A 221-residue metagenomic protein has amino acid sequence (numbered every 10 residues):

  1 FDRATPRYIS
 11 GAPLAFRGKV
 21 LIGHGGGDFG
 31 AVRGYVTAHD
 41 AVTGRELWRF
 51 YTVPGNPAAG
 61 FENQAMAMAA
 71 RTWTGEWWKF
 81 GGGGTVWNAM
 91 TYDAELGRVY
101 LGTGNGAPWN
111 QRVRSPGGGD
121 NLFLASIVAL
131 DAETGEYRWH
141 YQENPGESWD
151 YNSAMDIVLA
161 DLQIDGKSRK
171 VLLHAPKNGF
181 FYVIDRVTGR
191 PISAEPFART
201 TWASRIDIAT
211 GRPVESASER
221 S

Functional and structural regions predicted by a protein language model:
F1-S221: Noncatalytic, solvent-exposed loop/strand surfaces of beta-propeller-type extracellular/periplasmic domains
